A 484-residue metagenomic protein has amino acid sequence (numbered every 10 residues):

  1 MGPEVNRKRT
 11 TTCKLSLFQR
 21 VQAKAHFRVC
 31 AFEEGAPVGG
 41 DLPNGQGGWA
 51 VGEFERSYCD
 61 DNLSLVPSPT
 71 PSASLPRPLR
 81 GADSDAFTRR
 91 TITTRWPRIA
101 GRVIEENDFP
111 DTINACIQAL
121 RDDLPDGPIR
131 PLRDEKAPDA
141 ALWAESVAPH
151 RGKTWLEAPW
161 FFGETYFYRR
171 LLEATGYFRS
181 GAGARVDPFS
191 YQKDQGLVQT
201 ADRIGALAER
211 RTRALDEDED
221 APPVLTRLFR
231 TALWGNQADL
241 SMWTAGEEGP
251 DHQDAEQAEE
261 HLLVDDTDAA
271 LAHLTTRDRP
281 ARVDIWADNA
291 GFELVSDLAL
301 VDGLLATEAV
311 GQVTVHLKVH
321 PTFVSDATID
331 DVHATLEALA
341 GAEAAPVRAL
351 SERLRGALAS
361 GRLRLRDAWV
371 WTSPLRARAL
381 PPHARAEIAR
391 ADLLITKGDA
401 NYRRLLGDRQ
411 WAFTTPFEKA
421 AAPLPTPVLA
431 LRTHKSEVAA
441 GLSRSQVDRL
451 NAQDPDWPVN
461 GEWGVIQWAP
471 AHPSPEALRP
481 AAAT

Functional and structural regions predicted by a protein language model:
R9, L15, R20, F54-R56: Cationic, low-complexity basic patches in intrinsically disordered or flexible, solvent-exposed regions
Y58-R282, E462, Q467-T484: Non-catalytic accessory regions outside enzyme or core folds
A158-F162, W286-V295, V319-T322, D399-R404: Gly/Ser/Thr-rich loops at beta-strand to alpha-helix junctions that form or flank small-molecule/cofactor-binding
E293-T314: Histidine-anchored nucleotide/phosphate-binding helix
L317-V319, D326-T484: C-terminal functional extensions of proteins
